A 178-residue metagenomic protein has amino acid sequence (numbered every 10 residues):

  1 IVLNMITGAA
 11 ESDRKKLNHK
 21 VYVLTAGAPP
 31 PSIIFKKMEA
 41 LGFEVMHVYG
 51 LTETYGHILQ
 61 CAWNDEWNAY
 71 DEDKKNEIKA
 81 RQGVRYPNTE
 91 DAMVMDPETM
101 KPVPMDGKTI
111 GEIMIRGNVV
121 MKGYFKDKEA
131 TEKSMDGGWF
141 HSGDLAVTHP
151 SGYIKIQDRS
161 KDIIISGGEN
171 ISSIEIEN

Functional and structural regions predicted by a protein language model:
L3, T7-E77, E90-D91, P102: Gly/Ser/Thr-rich phosphate-binding loop
A9-A10, D127, G167: Residue-level signal for well-ordered alpha-helical positions
G27, G50, G83, D144 (+1 more regions): Active-site glycine-centered loops adjacent to acidic/histidine catalytic or metal-binding residues that shape
N76, A80-Y86, P104, S134-G138: Short Gly/Pro-enriched turn/cap motifs at secondary-structure boundaries
R85, D91-M114, P150-S151: Conserved beta-loop-beta connector loops within the AMP-binding
G117, K122-G123, L145-N178: AMP-binding/adenylate-forming catalytic core of the ANL superfamily
A130-T131: Short secondary-structure edge/capping micro-motifs at helix/strand boundaries
